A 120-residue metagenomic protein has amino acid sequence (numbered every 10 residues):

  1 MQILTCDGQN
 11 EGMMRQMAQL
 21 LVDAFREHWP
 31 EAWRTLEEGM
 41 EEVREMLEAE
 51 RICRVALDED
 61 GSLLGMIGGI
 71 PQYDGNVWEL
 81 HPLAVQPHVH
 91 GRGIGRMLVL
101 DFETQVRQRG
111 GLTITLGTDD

Functional and structural regions predicted by a protein language model:
M1-I3: Extreme N-terminal starter segment of soluble prokaryotic enzymes
T5-V77, H81, Q86, V99-D101 (+2 more regions): Acetyl-CoA-dependent GNAT
L83-H90, D119-D120: A short, internal acetyl-CoA/4′-phosphopantetheine-binding micro-motif in the GNAT/acyltransferase core
G93: Glycine-rich phosphate-binding loop
R96: Residues forming the Rossmann-fold NAD(P)(H) cofactor-binding site
V106-D120: Conserved GNAT acetyl-CoA-binding A-motif
